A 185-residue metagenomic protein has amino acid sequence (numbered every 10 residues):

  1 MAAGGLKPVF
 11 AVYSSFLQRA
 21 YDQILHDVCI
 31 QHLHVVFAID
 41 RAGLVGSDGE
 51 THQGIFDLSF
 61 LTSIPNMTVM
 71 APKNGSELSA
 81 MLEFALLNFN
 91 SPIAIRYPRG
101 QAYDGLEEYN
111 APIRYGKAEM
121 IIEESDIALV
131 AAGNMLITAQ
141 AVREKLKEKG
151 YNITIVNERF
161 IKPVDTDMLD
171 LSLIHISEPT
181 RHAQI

Functional and structural regions predicted by a protein language model:
M1-A128, I137, I153: Conserved thiamine diphosphate
H34, P163, S177-P179: Short, proline-centered helix/strand-breaking motifs
R99, F160, R181: Short, glycine/acidic-enriched loop or turn micro-motifs at the edges of active sites
A131-A132: Internal active-site segments that recognize and position negatively charged phosphoryl groups and nucleotide moieties
Q140-L173: Generic long, charged, amphipathic alpha-helical segments
I174-I185: Single conserved hydrophobic/aromatic residue that forms the stacking wall/gate of nucleotide- or nucleobase-binding
